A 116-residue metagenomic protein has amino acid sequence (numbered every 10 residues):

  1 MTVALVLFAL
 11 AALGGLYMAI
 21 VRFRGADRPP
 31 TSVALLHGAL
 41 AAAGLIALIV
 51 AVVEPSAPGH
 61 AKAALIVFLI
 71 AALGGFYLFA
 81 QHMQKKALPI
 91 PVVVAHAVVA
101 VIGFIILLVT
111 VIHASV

Functional and structural regions predicted by a protein language model:
M1-V116: Polytopic alpha-helical membrane-helix bundles and their juxtamembrane interface segments in multi-pass membrane
